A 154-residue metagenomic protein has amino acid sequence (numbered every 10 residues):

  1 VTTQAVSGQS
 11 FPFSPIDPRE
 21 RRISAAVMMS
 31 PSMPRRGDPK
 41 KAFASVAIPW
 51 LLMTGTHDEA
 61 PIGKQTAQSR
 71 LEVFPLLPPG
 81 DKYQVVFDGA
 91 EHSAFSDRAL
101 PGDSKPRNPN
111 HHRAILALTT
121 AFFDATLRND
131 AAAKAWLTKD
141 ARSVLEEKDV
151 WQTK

Functional and structural regions predicted by a protein language model:
V1-S45: Primarily recognizes the serine-hydrolase "nucleophile elbow" in alpha/beta-hydrolase and SGNH/GDSL folds
V1-V6, V85-D88, K139-L145: A short, terminal or domain-edge coil/loop segment
S7-P15, E91-S96, E146-K154: Short flexible/disordered coil segments
F13-I16, Q68-P75, L137: Intrinsically disordered, low-complexity boundary segments flanking structured domains
R21-R36, P79-G89, I115-D124, K154: A short, hydrophobic secondary-structure junction motif
A44-L116, A125: Active-site-adjacent alpha-helix of alpha/beta-hydrolase-fold enzymes
D103-K154: Catalytic active-site module of serine/aspartate enzymes centered on a nucleophile-bearing elbow/loop
